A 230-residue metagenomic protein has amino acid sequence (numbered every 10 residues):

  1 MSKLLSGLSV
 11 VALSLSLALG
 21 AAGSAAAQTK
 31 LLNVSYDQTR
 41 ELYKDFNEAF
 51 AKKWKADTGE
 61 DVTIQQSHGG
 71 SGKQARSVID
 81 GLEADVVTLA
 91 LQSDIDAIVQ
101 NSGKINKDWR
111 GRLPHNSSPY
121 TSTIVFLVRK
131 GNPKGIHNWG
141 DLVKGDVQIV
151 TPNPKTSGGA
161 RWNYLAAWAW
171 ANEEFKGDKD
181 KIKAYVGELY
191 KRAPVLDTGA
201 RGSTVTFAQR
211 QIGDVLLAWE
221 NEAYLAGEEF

Functional and structural regions predicted by a protein language model:
K3, G7-G20: Bacterial N-terminal signal peptides
L13, T151, A166: Active-site regions of metal-assisted phosphoester/phosphodiester hydrolases, unifying DNase/endonuclease modules
S14-L15, A25, D37: Cleavable N-terminal signal peptides
A21-A27: Sec/Tat signal peptide C-region and signal peptidase I cleavage site
Q28-T156: N-terminal segment of the mature folded domain
T39-D45, P154-K183: Bilobed "Venus flytrap"/periplasmic-binding protein-like clamshell domains and structurally analogous long
H137-N138, A160-Y164, G227-E229: A short secondary-structure junction signal
F175-F230: Ligand-binding pocket segment of bilobal, Venus flytrap-like solute-binding proteins
